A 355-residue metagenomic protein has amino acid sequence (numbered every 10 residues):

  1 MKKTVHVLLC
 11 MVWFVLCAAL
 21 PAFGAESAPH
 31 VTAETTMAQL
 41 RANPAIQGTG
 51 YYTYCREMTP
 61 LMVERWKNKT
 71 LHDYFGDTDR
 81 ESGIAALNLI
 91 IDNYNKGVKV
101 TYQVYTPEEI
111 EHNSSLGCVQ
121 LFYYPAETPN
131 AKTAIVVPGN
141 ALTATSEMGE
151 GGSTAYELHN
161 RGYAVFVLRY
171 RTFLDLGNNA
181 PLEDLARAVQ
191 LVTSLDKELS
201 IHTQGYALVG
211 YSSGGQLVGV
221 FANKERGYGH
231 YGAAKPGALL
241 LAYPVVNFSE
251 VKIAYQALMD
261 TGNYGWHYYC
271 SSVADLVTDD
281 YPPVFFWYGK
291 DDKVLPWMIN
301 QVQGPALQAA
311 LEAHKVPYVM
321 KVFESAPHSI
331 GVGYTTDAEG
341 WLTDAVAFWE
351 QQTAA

Functional and structural regions predicted by a protein language model:
A28-R41, P305-Q308, E312-A355: C-terminal catalytic histidine-bearing segment of alpha/beta-hydrolase fold enzymes
P44, G48, Y52-P129, N178 (+1 more regions): N-terminal cap/lid segment of alpha/beta-hydrolase-fold proteins
A131-N140: Short beta-strand element of the alpha/beta-hydrolase
S146-G151, L168-T203, G333-A338: Catalytic nucleophile-loop/oxyanion-hole region of alpha/beta-hydrolase and closely related hydrolase-like folds
M148-F166: Short amphipathic alpha-helix adjacent to the substrate-entry channel of hydrolases
R187-L258, Y264-Y269, V273: Primarily recognizes the serine-hydrolase "nucleophile elbow" in alpha/beta-hydrolase and SGNH/GDSL folds
F248, D291-V302: Acidic catalytic loop of the alpha/beta-hydrolase fold
D280, F285-Y288, D292: Short beta-strand/loop motif that positions the catalytic acidic residue of the alpha/beta-hydrolase fold
